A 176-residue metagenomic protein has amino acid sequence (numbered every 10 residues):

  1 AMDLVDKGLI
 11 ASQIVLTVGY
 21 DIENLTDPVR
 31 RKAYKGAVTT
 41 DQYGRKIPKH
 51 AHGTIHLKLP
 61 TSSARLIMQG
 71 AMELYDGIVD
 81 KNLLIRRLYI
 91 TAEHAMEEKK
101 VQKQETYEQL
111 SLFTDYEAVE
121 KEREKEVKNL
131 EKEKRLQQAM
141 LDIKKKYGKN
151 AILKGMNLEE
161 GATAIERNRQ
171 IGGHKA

Functional and structural regions predicted by a protein language model:
A1-A176: Basic, low-complexity intrinsically disordered segments
